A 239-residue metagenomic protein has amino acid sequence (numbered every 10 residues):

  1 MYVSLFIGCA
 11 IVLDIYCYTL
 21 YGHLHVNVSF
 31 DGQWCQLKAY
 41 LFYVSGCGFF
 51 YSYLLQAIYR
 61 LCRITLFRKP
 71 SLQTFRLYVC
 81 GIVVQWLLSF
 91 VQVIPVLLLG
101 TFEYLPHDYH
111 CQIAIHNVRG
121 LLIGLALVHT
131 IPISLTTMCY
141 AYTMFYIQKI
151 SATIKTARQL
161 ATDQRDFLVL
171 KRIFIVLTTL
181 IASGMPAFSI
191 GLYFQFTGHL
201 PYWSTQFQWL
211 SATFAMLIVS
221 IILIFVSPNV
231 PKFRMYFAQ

Functional and structural regions predicted by a protein language model:
M1, K38-A39, R76-I82, L121-H129 (+2 more regions): Transmembrane alpha-helices of multi-pass eukaryotic membrane proteins
V3, F145-M185: Intracellular effector-coupling site of seven-transmembrane GPCRs, centered on the ICL3-to-TM6 transition
V3-L55: Extracellular TM2-ECL1-early TM3 structural module of rhodopsin-like
A10-D14, F90-I94, S134-M138, V169-L192 (+1 more regions): Hydrophobic alpha-helical segments of membrane proteins
G22-V44, Y78, F90-S134: Loop architecture of class A 7-transmembrane GPCRs
G46-G81: Class A GPCR helix-loop hinge within the 7TM core
Y53-I58, C139-A152: Membrane-water interface of transmembrane alpha-helices
T179-L192, L200, S204-Q239: Seventh transmembrane helix
